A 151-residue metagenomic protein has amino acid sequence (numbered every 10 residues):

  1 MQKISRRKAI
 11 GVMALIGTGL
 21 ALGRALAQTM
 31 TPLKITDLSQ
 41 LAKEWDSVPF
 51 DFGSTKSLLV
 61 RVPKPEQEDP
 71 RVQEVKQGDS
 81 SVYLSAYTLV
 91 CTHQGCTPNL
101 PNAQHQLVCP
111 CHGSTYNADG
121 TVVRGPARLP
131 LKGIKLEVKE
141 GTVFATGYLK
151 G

Functional and structural regions predicted by a protein language model:
M1-L20: N-terminal secretory signal peptides and thylakoid transit peptides that target proteins across membranes
R7, L89, A118: Short alpha-helical basic/polar micro-motif
A14-K34, T115-T121: Short, basic/low-complexity N-terminal boundary segments at the transition from targeting/disordered tails
A25-T92, C96-P101, V138-G151: N-terminal pre-ligand scaffold of iron-sulfur
H93-L131: Surface-exposed, polar helix/loop patches in the mature regions of secreted/periplasmic/lumenal proteins that form
N117-G151: Short Fe-S-cluster ligation motifs
